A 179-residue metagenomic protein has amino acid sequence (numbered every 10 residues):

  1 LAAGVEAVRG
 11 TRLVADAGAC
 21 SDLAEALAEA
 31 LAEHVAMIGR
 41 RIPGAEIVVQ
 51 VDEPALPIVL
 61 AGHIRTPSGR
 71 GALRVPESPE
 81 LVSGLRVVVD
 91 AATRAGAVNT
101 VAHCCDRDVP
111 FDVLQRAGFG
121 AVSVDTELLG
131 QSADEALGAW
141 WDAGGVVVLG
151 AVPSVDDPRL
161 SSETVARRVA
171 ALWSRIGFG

Functional and structural regions predicted by a protein language model:
L1, E53-A55, D106-D108, L128 (+1 more regions): Active-site-proximal loop/turn and secondary-structure-junction residues that shape catalytic pockets, frequently
L1-M37, L60-A72, P76-E80: Active-site-proximal, glycine-rich beta->alpha crossover segments in alpha/beta enzymes that shape flexible
L1-V5, P43-P54: Glycine-rich, aromatic-flanked loop segments that form ligand/cofactor-binding clefts across common enzyme folds
G4-V5, I58-R65, D106-A117, A133-W141: Distinct, well-ordered alpha-helical segments
E25-V48, V87-N99: Secondary-structure boundary elements
L31, E53, L114: Conserved, mostly hydrophobic/aromatic
L73-V82, A97-D106, Q115, F119-S132 (+1 more regions): Catalytic beta/alpha-barrel core
G120-G179: Catalytic-face loop-and-helix region of soluble metabolic enzyme cores
